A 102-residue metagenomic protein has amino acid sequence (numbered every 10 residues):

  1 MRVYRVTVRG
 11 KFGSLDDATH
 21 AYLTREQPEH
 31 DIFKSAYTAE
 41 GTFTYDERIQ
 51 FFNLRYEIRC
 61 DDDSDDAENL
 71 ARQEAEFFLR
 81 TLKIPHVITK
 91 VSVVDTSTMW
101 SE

Functional and structural regions predicted by a protein language model:
M1-T24: Short, extreme N-terminal segment that most often corresponds to the first beta-strand
Y4-V8, L54-I58, V91: Hydrophobic beta-strand residues in large extracellular and virion-surface proteins
D16, H20, E26, S64-R72: Generic alpha-helical secondary structure
D17-F43: Short, flexible N-terminal segments of the mature chain
K34-N69, Q73: Short, intrinsically disordered low-complexity segments
I58-E102: Charged interaction segments
